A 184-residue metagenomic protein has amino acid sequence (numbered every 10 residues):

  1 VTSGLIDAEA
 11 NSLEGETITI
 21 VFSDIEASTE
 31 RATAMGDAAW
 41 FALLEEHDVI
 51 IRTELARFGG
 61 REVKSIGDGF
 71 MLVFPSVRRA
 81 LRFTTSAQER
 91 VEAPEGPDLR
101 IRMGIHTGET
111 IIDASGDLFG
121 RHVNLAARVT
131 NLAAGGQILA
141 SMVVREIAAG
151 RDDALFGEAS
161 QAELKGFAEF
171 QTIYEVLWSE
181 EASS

Functional and structural regions predicted by a protein language model:
V1, I20-I25, L55-R61, P97-I101 (+2 more regions): Short hydrophobic/aromatic-rich motifs at helix boundaries and adjacent loops
V1-G15, Q171, E175-S184: Defense-system signaling and execution modules centered on TIR/cGAS-STING-like, death/scaffold domains and their
G4-R90: Catalytic NTP-binding/metal-coordinating core of nucleotidyl cyclase/transferase enzymes
M71-E181: Catalytic beta-strand-to-alpha-helix segment of the class III nucleotidyl cyclase homology domain
